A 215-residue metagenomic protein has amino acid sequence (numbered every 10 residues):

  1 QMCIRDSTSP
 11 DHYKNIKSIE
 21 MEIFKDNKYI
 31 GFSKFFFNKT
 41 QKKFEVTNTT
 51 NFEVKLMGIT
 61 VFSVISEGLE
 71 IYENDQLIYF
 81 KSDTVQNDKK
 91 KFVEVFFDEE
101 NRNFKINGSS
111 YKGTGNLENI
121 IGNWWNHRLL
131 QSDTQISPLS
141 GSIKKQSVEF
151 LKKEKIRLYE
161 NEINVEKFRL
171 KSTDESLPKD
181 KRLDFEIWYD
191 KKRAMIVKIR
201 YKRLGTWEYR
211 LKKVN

Functional and structural regions predicted by a protein language model:
Q1-I4: Short, small-residue-biased leader/transition segments that mark boundaries at the very start of proteins
T8-F97, R128-N215: Acidic, serine/threonine-rich low-complexity disordered tracts
S82-G122: Hydrophobic, well-structured mid-protein blocks that either form specific transmembrane helices
